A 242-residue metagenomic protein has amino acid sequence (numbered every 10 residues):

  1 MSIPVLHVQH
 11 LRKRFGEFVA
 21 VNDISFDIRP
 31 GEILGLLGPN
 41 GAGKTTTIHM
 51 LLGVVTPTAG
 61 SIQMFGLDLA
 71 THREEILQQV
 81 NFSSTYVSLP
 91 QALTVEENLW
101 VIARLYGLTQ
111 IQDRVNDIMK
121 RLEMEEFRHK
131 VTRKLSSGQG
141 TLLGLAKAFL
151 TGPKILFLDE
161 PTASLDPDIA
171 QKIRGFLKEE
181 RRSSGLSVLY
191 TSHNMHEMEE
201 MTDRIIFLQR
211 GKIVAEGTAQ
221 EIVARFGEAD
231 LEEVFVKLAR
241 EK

Functional and structural regions predicted by a protein language model:
N81, W100, R104-F127: Conserved ABC ATPase "signature" region
G152: Conserved catalytic motifs of ABC-family nucleotide-binding domains
L156-E160: Catalytic Walker B motif of ABC-type/P-loop ATPase nucleotide-binding domains
Q171-S183: Helical segment within the ABC ATPase nucleotide-binding domain
E216-G217: ABC ATPase "signature
